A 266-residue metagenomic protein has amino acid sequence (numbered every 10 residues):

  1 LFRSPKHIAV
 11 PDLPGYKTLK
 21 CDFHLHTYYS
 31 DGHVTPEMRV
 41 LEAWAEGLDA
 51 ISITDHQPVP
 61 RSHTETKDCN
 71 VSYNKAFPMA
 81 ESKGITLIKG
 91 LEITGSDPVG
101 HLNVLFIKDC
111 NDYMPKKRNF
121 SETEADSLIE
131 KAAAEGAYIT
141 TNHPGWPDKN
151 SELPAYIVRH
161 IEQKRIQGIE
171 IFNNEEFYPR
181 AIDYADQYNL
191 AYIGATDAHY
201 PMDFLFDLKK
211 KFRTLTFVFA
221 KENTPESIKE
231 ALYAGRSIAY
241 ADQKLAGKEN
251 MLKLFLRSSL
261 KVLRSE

Functional and structural regions predicted by a protein language model:
F2-C21, P36, V40, D97-K108 (+1 more regions): Charged catalytic cores and adjacent phosphate/nucleic-acid-binding surfaces used for phosphate/nucleic-acid chemistry
P5-Y138, N142, S151, E162-K164 (+1 more regions): A metal-dependent hydrolase metal-coordination microenvironment
P144-W146: Conserved catalytic scaffold of divalent metal-dependent phosphoesterases
